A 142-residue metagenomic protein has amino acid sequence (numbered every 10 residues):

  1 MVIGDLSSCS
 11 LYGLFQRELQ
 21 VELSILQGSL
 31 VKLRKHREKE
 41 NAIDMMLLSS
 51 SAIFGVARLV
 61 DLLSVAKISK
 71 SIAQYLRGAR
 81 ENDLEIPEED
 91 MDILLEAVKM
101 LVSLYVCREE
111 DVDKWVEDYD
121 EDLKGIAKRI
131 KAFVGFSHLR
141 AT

Functional and structural regions predicted by a protein language model:
M1-T142: Non-catalytic helical tethers at domain boundaries
